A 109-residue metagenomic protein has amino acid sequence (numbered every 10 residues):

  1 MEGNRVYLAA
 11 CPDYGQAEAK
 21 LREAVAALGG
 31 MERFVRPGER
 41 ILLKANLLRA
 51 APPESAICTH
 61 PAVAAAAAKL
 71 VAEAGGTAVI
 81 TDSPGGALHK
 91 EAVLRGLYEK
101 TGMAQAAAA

Functional and structural regions predicted by a protein language model:
M1-A109: N-terminal and secondary-structure boundary signal
